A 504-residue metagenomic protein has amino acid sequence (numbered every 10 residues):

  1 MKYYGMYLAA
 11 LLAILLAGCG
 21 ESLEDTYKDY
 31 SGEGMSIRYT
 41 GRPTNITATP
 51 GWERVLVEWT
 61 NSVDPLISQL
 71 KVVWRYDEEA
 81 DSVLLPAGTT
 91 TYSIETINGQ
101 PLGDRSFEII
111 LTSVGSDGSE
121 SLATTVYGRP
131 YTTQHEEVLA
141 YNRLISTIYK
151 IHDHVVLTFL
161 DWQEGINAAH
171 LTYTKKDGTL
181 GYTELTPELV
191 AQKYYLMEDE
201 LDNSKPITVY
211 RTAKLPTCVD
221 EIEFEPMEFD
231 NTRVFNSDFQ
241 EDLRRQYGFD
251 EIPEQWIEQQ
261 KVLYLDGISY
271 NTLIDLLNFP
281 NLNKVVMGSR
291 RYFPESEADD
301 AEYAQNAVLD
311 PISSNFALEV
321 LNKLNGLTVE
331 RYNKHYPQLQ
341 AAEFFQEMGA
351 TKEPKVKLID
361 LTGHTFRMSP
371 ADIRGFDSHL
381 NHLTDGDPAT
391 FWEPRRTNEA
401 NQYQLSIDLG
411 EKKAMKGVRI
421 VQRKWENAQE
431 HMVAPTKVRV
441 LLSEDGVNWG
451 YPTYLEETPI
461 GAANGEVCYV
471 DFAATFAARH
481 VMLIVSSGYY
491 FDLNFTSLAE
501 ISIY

Functional and structural regions predicted by a protein language model:
L15-G18: C-terminal motif of bacterial Sec signal peptides marking the signal peptidase cleavage site
E21-H154, N231-E241, R245, T475: Acidic/polar, low-complexity intrinsically disordered N-terminal segments immediately downstream of a Sec signal
E53-V57, D153-L157, Y403-L405, A414-K416: Structural beta-strand segments of beta-rich domains
N61-D81, L160-T183, A434-T436: Solvent-exposed loop/turn segments flanking beta-strands in beta-repeat/beta-sandwich domains
I97-T124, Y194-I222: Beta-strand-rich modules
F235-D242, Q255, F344-K412, V421-V433 (+1 more regions): Disordered, acidic Ser/Thr/Pro-rich linker "stalks" and the adjacent N-terminal cap of the next globular domain
E258-T272, N278-V356: Concave beta-strand-loop units of leucine-rich repeat
A301-Y303, A400-N401, Q429-Y504: Trp- and acidic/polar-enriched beta-sheet ligand-binding modules for extracellular glycan and matrix recognition
